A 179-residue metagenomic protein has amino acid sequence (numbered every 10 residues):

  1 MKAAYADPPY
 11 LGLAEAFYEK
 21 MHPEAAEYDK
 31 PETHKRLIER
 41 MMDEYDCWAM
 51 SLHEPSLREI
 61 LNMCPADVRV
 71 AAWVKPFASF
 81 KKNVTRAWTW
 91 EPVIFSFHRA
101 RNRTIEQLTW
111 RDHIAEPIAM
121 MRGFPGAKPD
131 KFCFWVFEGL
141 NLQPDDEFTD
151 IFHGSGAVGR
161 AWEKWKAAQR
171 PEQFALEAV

Functional and structural regions predicted by a protein language model:
M1-V179: Class I S-adenosyl-L-methionine-dependent methyltransferase catalytic core
